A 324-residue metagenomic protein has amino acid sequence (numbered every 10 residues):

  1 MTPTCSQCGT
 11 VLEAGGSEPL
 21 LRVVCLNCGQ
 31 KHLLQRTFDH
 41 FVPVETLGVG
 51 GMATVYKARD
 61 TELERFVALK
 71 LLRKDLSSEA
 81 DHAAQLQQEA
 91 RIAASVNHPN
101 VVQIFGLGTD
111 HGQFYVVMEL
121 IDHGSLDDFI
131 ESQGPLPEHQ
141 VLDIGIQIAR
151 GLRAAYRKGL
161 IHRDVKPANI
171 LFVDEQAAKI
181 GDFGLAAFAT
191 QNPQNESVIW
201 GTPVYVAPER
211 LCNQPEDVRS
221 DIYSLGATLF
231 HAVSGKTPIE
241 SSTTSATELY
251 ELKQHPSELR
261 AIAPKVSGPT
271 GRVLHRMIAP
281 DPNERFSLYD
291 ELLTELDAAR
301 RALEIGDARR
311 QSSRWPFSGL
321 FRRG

Functional and structural regions predicted by a protein language model:
V44-G50, V55: Protein kinase glycine-rich loop
R73-S95: AlphaC helix of the eukaryotic protein kinase fold
L107: Activation-segment/catalytic-loop signature of the eukaryotic protein kinase fold
H111-S125, F129: Conserved short submotifs of the Hanks-type protein kinase catalytic core that shape the nucleotide-binding pocket
I144-G145: Activation segment signature within eukaryotic-like protein kinase domains
R150-L160: Protein kinase catalytic-loop region centered on the HRD/HxD motif
L171, T202-D307: C-terminal lobe helix-coil module of Hanks-type protein kinase domains
